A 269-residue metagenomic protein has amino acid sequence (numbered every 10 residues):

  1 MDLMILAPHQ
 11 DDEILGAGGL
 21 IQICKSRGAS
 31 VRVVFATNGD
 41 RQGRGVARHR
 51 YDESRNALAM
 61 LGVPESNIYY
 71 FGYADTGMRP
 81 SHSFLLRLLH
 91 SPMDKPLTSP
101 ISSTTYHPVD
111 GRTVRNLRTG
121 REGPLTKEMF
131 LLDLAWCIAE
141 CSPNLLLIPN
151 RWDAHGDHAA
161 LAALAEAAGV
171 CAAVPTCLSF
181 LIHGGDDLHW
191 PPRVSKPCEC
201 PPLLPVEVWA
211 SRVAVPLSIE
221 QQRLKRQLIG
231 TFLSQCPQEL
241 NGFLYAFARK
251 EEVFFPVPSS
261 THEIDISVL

Functional and structural regions predicted by a protein language model:
M1-C141, A163-H183, E199-C200, W209-V213 (+5 more regions): Active-site rim/loop-helix segments in enzyme catalytic domains that contact anionic ligands
Q10, R151-A154, S218: Short beta->alpha junction loops/turns
P80, H158-A160, P191: A short secondary-structure junction signal
L134-D153, H158: Proline-aspartate-enriched helix->loop->beta-strand connector
G185-H189: Short, conserved secondary-structure transition motifs
P192-C198: Short, surface-exposed loop/helix-turn segments at secondary-structure junctions that function as lids/hinges flanking
P237-Y245: A short, aromatic/hydrophobic, helix- or strand-capping loop or linear motif that either lines the entrance/gate
L244-A248, F255-P256: Caspase-like cysteine protease fold
